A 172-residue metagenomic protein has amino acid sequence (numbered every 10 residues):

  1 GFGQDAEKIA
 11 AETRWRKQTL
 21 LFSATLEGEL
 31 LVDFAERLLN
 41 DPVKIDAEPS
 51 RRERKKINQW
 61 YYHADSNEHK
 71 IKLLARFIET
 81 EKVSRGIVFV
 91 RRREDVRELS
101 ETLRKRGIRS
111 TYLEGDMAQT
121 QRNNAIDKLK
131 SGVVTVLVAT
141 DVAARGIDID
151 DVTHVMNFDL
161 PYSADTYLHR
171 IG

Functional and structural regions predicted by a protein language model:
G1-I171: Conserved helicase RecA-like core
